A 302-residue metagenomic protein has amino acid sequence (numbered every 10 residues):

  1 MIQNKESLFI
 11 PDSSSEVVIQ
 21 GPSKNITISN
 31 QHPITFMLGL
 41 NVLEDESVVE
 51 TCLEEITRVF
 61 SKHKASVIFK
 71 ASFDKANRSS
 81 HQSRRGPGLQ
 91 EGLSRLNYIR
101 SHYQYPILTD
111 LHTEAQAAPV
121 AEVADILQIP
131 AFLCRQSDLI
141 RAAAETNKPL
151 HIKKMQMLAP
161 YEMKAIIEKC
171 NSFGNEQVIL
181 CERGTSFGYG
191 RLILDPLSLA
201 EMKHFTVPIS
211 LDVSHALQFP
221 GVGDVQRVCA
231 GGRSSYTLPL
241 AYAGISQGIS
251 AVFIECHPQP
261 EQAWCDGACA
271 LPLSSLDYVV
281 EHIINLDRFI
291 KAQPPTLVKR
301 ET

Functional and structural regions predicted by a protein language model:
I2-F36, S94, I290-T302: N-terminal amphipathic alpha-helix/helix-capping segment at the start of soluble metabolic enzymes
P33-M37, S66-K70, P106-L108, D125-I126 (+4 more regions): Structural preference for beta-strand elements that scaffold enzyme active sites
F36-V49, V67-L89, C256-D266: Glycine-rich, proline-tolerant flexible connector loops at the mouths of alpha/beta enzymes
V42-I56, P87-S94, G231-P239: Glycine-rich anion/phosphate-binding loops
E54-R58, K62-H63, Q82-L108, A143-P149 (+3 more regions): Alpha-helix-loop-beta-strand connector modules within alpha/beta enzyme cores
Q82-Q90, Q128-L133, L192-I193, L217-S246 (+3 more regions): Active-site-adjacent loop and "lid" segments of alpha/beta metabolic enzymes
G86-G88, H102-Q116, D125-L139, K148-P160 (+1 more regions): Catalytic beta/alpha-barrel core
T146-C256: Catalytic alpha/beta core domains of metabolic enzymes, predominantly
